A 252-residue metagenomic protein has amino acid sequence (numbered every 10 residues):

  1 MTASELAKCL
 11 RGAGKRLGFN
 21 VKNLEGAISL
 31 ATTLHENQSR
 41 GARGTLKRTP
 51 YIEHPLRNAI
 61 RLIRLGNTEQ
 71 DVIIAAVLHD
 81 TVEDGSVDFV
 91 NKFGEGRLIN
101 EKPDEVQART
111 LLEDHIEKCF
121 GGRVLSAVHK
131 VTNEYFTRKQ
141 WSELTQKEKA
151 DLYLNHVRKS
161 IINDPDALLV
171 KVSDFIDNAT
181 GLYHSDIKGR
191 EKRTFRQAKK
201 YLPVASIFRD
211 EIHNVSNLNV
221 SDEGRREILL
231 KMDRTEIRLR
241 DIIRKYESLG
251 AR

Functional and structural regions predicted by a protein language model:
M1-R252: Active-site helical microenvironments for divalent-metal-assisted chemistry
